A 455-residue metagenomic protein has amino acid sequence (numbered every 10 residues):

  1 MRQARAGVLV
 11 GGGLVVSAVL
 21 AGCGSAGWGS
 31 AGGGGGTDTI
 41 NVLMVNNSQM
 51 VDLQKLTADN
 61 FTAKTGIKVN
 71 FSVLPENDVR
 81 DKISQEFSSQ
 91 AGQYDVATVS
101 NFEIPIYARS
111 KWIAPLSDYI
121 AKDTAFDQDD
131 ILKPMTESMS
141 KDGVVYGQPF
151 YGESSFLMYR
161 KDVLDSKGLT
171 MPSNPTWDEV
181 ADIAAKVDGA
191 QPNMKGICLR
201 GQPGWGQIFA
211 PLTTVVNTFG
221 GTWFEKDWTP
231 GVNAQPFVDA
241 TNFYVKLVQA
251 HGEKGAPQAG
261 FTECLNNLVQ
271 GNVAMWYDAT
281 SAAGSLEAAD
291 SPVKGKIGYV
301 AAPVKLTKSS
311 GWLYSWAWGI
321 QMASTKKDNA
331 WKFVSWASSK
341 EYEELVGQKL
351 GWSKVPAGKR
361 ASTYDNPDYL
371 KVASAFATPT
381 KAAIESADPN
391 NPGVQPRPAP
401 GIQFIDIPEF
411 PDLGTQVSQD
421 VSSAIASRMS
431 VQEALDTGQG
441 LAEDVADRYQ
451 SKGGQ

Functional and structural regions predicted by a protein language model:
M1-N41, A63, Q432-D436, G440-Q455: Short, low-complexity disordered leader/linker segments with a strong preference for bacterial N-terminal type II
N60-I131, D165-G168, N267, G271-M275 (+1 more regions): Extracytoplasmic "Venus flytrap"/periplasmic binding protein-like
K68, D165, D388-Q455: Conserved C-terminal helix/tail region of periplasmic/extracytoplasmic solute-binding proteins
Q85, Q93-A97, A125-V163, K195 (+3 more regions): A structural signal for short loop-to-beta-strand junctions that line the ligand-binding cleft of periplasmic/secreted
N101-S154, E179, I208-P211, K294-V300 (+2 more regions): Hinge/lid segment of periplasmic solute-binding proteins
A121, S281-V293, L306-T415, G453-G454: C-terminal lobe and pocket-closing loops of periplasmic/extracytoplasmic Venus-flytrap solute-binding proteins
D142-F150, S155, D178-P230, C264-N266 (+1 more regions): Extracytoplasmic/periplasmic solute-binding protein
I183-K186, D227-P257, G298, A302: Glycine-centered hinge/linker elements that transmit conformational signals in sensory and ligand-binding systems
